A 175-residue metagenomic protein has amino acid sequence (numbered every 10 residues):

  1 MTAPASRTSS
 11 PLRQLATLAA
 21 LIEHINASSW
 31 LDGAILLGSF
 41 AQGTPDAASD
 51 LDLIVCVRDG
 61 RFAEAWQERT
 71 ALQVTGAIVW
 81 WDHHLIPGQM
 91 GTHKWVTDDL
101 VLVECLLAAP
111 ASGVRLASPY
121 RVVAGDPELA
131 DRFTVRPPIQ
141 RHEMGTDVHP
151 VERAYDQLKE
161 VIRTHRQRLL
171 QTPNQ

Functional and structural regions predicted by a protein language model:
M1-A34, R166: Helical scaffold of the NTase/Pol beta-like nucleotidyltransferase catalytic core
T2-S10, L72-N174: Conserved NTP/Mg2+-binding pocket subregion across the NTase superfamily
T17-A20, R61, R153, Q157: Exposed alpha-helical structural elements
A20-E23, L37-Q42, I78-D82, M90-H93: Short secondary-structure capping/turn segments at boundaries of alpha-helices and beta-strands
L21, I25, R69-G76: Hydrophobic, Leu/Ile/Phe/Ala-enriched alpha-helical segments that form helix-helix packing faces
N26-S28, P45, P87, T97: A generic structural signal for short, solvent-exposed coil/turn residues that cap or connect secondary-structure
W30, S49, V101: Residue-level signal for beta-strand positions within conserved beta-sheet cores that form or flank
I35-A71: Catalytic metal-binding acidic patch
